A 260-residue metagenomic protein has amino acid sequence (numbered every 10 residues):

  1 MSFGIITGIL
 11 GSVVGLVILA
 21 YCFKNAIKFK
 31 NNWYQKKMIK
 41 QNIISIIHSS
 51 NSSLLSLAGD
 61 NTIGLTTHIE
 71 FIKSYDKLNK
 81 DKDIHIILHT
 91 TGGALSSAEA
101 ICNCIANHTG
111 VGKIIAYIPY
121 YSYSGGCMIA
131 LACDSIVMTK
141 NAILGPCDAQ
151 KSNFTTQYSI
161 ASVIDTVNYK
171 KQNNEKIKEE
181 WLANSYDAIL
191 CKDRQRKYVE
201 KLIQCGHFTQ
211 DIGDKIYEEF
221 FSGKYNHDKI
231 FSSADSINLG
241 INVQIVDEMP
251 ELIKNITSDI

Functional and structural regions predicted by a protein language model:
M1-Y117, Y121, V137-T139, Q150-I260: N-terminal organellar transit peptides
